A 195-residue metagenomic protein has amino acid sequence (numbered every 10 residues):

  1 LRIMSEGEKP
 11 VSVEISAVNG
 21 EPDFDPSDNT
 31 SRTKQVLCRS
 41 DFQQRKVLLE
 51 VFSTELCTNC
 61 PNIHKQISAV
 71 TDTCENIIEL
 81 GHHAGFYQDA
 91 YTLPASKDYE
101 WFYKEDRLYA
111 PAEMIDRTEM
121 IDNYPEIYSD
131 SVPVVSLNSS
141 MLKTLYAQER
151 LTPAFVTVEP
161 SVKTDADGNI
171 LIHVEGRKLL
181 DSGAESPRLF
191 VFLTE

Functional and structural regions predicted by a protein language model:
L1-E6: Intrinsically disordered, low-complexity Pro/Gly/Ser/Thr-rich segments with frequent PxxP/GP/PP motifs and embedded
G7-V11, I170: Exposed beta-strand face motif in extracellular beta-rich ectodomains
V11-P26: Enriched for extracellular/lumenal, surface-exposed ectodomains of secreted and cell-surface proteins
G20-E21, G81-E195: Short, conserved sequence motifs used for protein processing/export or organelle targeting and for catalysis
D25-Q43: Short beta-strand elements
R39-A84: Local sequence-structure signature of Cys/Sec-based thiol-disulfide redox active-site neighborhoods
